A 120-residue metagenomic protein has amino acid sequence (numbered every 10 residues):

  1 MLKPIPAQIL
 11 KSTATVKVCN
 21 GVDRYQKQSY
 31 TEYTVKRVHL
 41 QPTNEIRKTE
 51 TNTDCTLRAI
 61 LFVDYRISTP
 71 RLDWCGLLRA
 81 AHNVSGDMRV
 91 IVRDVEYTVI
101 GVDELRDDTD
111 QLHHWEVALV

Functional and structural regions predicted by a protein language model:
M1-K11: N-terminal intrinsically disordered, low-complexity, charge/repeat-rich segments that act as generic
A7, N20-V22, K27-V120: Short, conserved turn/kink motifs that form compact alpha/beta structural patches or helix kinks used as
S12-V16: Catalytic strand-loop segment that frames the active site of acyl-thioester-processing enzymes
